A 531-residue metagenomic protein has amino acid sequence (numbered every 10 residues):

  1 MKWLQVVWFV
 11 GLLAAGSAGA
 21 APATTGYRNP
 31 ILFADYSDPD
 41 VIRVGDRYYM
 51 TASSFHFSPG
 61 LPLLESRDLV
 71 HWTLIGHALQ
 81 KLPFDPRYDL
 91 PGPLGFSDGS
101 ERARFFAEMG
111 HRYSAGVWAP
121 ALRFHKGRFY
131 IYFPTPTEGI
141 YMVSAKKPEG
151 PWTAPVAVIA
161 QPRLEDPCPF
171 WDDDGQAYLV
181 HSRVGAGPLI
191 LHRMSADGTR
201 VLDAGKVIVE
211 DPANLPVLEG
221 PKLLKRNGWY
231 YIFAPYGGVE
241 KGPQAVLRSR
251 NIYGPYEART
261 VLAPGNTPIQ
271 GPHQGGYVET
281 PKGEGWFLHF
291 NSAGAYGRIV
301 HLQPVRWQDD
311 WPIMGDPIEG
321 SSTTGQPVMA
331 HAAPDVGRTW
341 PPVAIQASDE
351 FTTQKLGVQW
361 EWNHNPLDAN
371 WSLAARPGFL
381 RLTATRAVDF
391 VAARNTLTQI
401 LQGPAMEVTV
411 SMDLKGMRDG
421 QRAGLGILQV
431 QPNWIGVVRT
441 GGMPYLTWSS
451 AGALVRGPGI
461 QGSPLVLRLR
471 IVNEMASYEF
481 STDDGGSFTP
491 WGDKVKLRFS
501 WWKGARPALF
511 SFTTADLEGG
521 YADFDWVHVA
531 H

Functional and structural regions predicted by a protein language model:
Q5-G16: Bacterial N-terminal signal peptides
A20-H531: Carbohydrate-active catalytic/glycan-binding domains of CAZyme proteins, especially the secreted or lumenal ectodomains
